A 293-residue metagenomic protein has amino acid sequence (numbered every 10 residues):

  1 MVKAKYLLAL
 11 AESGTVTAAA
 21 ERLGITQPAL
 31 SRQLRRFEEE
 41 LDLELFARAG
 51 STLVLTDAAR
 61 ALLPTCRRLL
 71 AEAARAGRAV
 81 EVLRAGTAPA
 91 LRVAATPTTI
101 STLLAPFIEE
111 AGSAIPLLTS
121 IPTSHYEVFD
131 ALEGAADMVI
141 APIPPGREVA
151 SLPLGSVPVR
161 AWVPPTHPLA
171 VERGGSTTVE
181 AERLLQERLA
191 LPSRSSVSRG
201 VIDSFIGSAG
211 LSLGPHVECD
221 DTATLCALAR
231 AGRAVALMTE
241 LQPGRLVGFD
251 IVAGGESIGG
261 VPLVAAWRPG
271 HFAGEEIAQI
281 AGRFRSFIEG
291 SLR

Functional and structural regions predicted by a protein language model:
L8-T26: Short helix-boundary/capping micro-motifs
E38-L55: A short LG(V/I)-centered, amphipathic sequence patch enriched for acidic residue(s) preceding the LG motif
E40-L41, L62-G86: Alpha-helical linker/hinge and terminal dimerization helices associated with HTH transcriptional regulators
A88-G146: Central regulatory/effector-binding core of bacterial HTH transcription factors
P122-Q186, L241-Q242, L246: Acidic, Gly/Pro-rich loop/turn segments at junctions of secondary structure
S124-V128, A135, P142, S195-V252: Hydrophobic hinge/microswitch elements
L169-A181, E187-A209, A273-A281, S291: Secondary-structure junction motif
I251-R293: A late-sequence structural motif
